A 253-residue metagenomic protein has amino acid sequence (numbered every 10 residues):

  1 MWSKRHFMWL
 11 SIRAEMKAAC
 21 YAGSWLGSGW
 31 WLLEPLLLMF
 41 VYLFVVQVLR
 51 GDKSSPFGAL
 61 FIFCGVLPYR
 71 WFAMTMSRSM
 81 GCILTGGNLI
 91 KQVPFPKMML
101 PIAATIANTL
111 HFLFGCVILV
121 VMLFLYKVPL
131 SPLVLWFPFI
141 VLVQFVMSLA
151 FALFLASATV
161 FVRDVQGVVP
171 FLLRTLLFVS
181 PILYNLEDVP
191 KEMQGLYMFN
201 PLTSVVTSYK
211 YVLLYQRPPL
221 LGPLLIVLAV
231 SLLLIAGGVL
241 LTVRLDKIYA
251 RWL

Functional and structural regions predicted by a protein language model:
M1-L253: Hydrophobic transmembrane alpha-helices and immediately adjacent juxtamembrane helices of multi-pass inner-membrane
